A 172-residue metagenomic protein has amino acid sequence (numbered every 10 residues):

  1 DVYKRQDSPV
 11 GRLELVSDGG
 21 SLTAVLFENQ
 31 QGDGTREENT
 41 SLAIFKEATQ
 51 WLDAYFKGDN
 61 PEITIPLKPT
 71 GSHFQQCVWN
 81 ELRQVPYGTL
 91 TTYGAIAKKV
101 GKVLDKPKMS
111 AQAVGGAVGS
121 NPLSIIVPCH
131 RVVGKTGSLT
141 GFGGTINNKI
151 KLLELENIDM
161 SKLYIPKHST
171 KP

Functional and structural regions predicted by a protein language model:
D1-Y3: Short, small-residue-biased leader/transition segments that mark boundaries at the very start of proteins
S8-P9, Q50, D59-P172: Nucleic acid-binding interface residues in structured DNA/RNA-binding domains, emphasizing the DNA-engaging scaffolds
R12-E14: Short, surface-exposed charged micro-motifs
S17-T64: Compact structured core domains
